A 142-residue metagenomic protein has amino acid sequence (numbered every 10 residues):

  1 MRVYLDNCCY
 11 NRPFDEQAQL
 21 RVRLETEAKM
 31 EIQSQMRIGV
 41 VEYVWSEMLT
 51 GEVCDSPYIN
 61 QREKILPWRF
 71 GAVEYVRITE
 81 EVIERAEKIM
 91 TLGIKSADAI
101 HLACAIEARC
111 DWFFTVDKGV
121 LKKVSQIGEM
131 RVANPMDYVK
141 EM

Functional and structural regions predicted by a protein language model:
M1-R2, E16-T26, T91-L92, A103-M142: Acidic, PIN/NYN-like endoribonuclease modules and their adjacent C-terminal/linker elements
M1-W45, C54-E63, A133-M142: Short, well-structured N-terminal submotif of metal-dependent ribonuclease cores
C9, L49, V82, I100-H101 (+1 more regions): Alpha-helix capping/helix-boundary segments
R12, V41, E47, K64-G71 (+2 more regions): HAD-like aspartate-dependent phosphatase fold
G39-E42, A72-E74, R109-W112: Short active-site oxyanion
M48-E52, R69-L92: Acidic catalytic patch
R77, S96-A99, T115: Short beta-strand scaffold positions
